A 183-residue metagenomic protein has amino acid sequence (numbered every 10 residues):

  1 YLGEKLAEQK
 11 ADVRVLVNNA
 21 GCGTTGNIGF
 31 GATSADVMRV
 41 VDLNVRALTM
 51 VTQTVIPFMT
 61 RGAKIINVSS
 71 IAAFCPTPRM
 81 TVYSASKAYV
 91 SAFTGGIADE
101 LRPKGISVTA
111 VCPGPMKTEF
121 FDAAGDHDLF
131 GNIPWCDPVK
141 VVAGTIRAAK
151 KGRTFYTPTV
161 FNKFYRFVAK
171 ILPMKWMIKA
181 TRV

Functional and structural regions predicted by a protein language model:
Y1-D12: Conserved amphipathic alpha-helix within the SDR
V13-V17: Conserved hydrophobic beta-strands of the Rossmann-like cofactor-binding core in SDR/related NAD(P)H-dependent
G23-M38, R79: Conserved mid-core segment of classical short-chain dehydrogenase/reductases
T52, S86: Active-site helix of classical SDR
S70: Residue(s) in the substrate-gating loop at a strand-loop-helix junction that position the organic substrate next
P76-S84, G96: Active-site loop-to-helix junction immediately N-terminal to the catalytic Tyr of the SDR YXXXK motif in Rossmann-fold
A98-N162: SDR active-site lid
